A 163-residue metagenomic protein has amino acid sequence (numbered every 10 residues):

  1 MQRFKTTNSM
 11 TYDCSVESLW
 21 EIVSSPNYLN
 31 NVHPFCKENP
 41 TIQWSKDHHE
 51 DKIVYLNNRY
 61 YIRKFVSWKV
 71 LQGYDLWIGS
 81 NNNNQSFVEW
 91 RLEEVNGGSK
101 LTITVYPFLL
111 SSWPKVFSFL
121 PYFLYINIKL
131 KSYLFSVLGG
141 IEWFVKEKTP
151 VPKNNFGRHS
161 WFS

Functional and structural regions predicted by a protein language model:
M1-W44, W161-S163: Hydrophobic ligand-binding cavity/cleft-lining segments
R3-S9, Y60, G73, Q85-F87 (+1 more regions): Intrinsic-disorder/low-complexity, polar/charged segments enriched in Ser/Thr/Lys/Arg/Asp/Glu/Gln
S9-D13, K64, R91: Generic structural detector for well-ordered beta-strands
M10, P34-F35, Y60-I62, L109-P114: Short hydrophobic/aromatic-rich motifs at helix boundaries and adjacent loops
E17, N30-N31, P40-F87, S136-N154 (+1 more regions): Glycine-rich portal/gate segments that line the openings of hydrophobic small-molecule binding cavities
S25-Y28, V70, G97: Amphipathic alpha-helical protein-protein interaction surfaces
S80-G139, W143, P152-N154: Beta-strand/loop substructures that line and gate deep hydrophobic ligand-binding cavities in soluble
